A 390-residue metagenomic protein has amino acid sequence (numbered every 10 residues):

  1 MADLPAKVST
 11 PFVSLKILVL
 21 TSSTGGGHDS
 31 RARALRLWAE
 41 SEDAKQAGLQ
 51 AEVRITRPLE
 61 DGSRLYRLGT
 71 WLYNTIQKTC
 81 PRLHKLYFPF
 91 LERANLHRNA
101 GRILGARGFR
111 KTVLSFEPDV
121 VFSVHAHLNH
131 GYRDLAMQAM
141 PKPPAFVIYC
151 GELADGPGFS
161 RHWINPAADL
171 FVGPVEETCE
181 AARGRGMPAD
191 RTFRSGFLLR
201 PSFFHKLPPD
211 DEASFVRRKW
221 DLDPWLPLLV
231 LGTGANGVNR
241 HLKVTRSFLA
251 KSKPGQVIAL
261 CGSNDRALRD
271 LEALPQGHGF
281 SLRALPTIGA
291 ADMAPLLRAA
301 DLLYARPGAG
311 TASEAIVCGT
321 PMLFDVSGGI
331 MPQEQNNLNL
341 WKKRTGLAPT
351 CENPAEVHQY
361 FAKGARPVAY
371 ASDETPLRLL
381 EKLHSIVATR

Functional and structural regions predicted by a protein language model:
A2-E60, L249: N-terminal subdomain of nucleotide-sugar transferases
R31, D43, K85-M187, R191: Active-site and donor-binding regions of nucleotide-sugar-utilizing enzymes
A34-F116: Conserved N-terminal ligand/cofactor-binding loop architecture of enzyme catalytic domains
A167-A235, N264: A nucleotide-sugar donor-handling region in carbohydrate enzymes
E212-S214, R218, L222-A299: Donor-nucleotide binding loops and adjacent catalytic segments primarily of GT-B fold Leloir glycosyltransferases
R298-P307: Acidic donor-binding loop of glycosyltransferase active sites
T311-A362: Catalytic binding pocket for nucleotide-activated donors in carbohydrate/polymer assembly enzymes
A371-R390: C-terminal alpha-helical cap of glycosyltransferases
